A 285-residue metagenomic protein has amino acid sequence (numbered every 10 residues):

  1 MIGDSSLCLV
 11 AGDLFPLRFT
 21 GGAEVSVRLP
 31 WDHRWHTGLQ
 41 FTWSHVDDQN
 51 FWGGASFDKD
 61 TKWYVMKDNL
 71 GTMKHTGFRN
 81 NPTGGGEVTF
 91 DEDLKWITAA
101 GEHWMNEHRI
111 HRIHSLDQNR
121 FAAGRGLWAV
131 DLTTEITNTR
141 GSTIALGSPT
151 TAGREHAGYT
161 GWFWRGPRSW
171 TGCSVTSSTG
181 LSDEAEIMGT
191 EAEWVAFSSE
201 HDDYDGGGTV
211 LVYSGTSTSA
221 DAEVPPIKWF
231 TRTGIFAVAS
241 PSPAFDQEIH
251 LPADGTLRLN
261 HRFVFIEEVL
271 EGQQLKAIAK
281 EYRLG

Functional and structural regions predicted by a protein language model:
M1-Q40, G147, I266-L270, K276 (+1 more regions): Beta-strand-rich N-terminal accessory domains
I2-R18, A123-S174, Q274: Acidic (Asp/Glu-rich), glycine- and aromatic
W31, W35-G126: Extended, loop-rich substrate-binding clefts of extracytoplasmic carbohydrate-active enzymes
F78-E87, A123-G126, H201-G206, S217-D221 (+1 more regions): A short, structured loop/turn motif at beta-sheet edges
T89-D93, D131-T133, F163, R258-R262: Beta-strand secondary-structure signal
L94-T98, H111-R120, I136-R140, G166-W170 (+1 more regions): Beta-strand elements of well-folded, non-transmembrane domains
G141-A220: Active-site/ligand-binding surface loops and adjacent short beta/alpha elements that line catalytic pockets across
V210-G285: Beta-strand-rich recognition/accessory modules
